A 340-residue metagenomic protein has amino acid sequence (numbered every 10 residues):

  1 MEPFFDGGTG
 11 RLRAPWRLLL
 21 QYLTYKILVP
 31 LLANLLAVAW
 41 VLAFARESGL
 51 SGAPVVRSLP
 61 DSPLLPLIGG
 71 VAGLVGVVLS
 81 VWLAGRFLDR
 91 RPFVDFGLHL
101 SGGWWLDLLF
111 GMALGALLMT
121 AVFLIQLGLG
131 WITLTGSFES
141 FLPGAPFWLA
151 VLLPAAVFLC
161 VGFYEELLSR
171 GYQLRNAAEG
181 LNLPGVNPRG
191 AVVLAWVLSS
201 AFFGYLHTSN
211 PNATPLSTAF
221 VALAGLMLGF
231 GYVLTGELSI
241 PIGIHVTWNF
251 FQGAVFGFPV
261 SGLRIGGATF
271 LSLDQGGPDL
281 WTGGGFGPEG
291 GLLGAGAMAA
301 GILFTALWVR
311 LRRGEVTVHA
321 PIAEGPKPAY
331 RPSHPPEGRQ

Functional and structural regions predicted by a protein language model:
M1-F93, G97-L100, W104-W105, Q252-Q340: N-terminal, membrane-interfacial amphipathic/helix-forming hydrophobic leader that caps and precedes the first
V71-G76, W148-A155, L168, A219-L223: Membrane-embedded alpha-helical segments of multi-pass membrane proteins, especially the transmembrane helices
M112-G128, L159, F163: Mid-bilayer segments of alpha-helical transmembrane spans in multi-pass integral membrane proteins that mediate
M119, R189-T208, V221-A222: Small-polar-interrupted transmembrane alpha-helices in polytopic inner-membrane proteins
L159-C160, L206-P215: Membrane-interface helix caps and helix-loop-helix hairpins in membrane proteins
Y164-L198, F230-E237: Membrane-interface helix/loop boundary segments of multi-pass membrane proteins
N176, T218-G231: Hydrophobic alpha-helical segments embedded in the membrane of multi-pass proteins
